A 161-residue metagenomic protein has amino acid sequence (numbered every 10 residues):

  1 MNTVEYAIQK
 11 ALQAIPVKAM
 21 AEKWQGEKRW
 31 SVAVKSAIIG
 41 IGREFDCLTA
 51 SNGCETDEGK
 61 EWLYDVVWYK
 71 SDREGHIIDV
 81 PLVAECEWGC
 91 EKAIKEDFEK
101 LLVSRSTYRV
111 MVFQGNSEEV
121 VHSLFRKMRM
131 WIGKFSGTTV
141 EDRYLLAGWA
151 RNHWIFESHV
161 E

Functional and structural regions predicted by a protein language model:
M1-W62: Acidic-basic catalytic patches of nuclease active cores, encompassing PD-(D/E)XK and other metal-cofactor nuclease
G59-D72: Short acidic loop-to-beta-strand element that houses the catalytic metal-binding Asp/Glu of nuclease active sites
E61-L63, I77-P81, S106: Short connector loops at helix/strand junctions that flank enzyme active sites, especially segments positioning acidic
V66-W68, I78-W88: Conserved catalytic cores of phosphodiester-cleaving nucleases, focusing on short active-site segments
R73-H76, L102-V103: Short, conserved, surface-exposed binding loops centered on an aromatic residue
V83-S136: Catalytic cores of nucleic-acid endonucleases
S117-E161: Domain-level recognition of nuclease-like catalytic cores that cleave nucleotide substrates
